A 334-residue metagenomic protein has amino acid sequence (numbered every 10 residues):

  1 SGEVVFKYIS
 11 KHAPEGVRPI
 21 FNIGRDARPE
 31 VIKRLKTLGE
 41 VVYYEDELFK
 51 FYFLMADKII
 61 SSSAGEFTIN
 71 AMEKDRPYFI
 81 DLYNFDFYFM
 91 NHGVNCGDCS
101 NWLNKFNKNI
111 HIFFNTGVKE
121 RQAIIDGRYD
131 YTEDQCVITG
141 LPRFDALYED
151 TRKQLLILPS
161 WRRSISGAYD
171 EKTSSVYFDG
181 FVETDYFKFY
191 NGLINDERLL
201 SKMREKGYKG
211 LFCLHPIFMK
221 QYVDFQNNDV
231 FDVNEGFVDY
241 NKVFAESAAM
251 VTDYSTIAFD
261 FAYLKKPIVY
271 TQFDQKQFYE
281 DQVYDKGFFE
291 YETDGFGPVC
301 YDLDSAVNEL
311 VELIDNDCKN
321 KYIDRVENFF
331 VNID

Functional and structural regions predicted by a protein language model:
S1-L147: Active-site and donor-binding regions of nucleotide-sugar-utilizing enzymes
G2-V5, S10-A13, V137, L141-D224 (+1 more regions): Conserved catalytic-core segment of nucleotide-activated headgroup transferases in glycan assembly
I20, V42, I60, Y88-M90 (+8 more regions): Hydrophobic/aromatic beta-strand patches that form the interior of the parallel beta-sheet core in alpha/beta enzyme
V42-F51, L211, P216-F259, L264: Donor nucleotide-activated moiety binding/catalytic core segment of transferases that use nucleotide-activated donors
F67-I69, S164, A258-F259: Short glycine-rich, flexible loops that bind phosphorylated cofactors or substrates
M72-G93, T173-V182, K266-Q277: A short, gly/pro- and small-residue-rich
V223-D229, Y254-F330: Catalytic binding pocket for nucleotide-activated donors in carbohydrate/polymer assembly enzymes
I333-D334: C-terminal alpha-helical cap of glycosyltransferases
